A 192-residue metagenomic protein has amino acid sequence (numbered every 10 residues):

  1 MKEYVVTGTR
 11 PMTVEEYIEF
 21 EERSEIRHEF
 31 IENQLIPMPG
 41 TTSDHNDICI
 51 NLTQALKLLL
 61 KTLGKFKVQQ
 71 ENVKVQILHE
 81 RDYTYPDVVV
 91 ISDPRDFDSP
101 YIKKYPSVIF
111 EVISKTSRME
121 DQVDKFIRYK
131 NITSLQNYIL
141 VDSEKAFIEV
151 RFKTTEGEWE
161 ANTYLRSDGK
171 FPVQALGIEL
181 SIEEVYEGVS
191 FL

Functional and structural regions predicted by a protein language model:
M1-L192: Gly/Pro/Ser/Thr-rich low-complexity, intrinsically disordered segments predominantly at protein N-termini
